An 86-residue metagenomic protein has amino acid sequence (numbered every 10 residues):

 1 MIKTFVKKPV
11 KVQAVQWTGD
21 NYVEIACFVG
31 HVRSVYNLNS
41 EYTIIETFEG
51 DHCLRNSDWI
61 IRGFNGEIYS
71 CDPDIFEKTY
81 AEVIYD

Functional and structural regions predicted by a protein language model:
M1-F48: N-terminal domain-onset segments
E49-D86: Short, compact, well-ordered microdomains
